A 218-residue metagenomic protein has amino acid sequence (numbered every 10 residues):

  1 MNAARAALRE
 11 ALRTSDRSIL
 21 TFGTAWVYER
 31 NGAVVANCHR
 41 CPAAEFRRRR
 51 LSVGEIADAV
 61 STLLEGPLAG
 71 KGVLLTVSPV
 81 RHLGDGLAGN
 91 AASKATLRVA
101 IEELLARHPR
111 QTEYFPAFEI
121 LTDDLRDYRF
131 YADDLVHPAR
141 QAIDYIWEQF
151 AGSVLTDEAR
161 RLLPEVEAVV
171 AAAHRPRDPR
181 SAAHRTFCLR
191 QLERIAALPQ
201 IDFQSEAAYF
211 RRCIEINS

Functional and structural regions predicted by a protein language model:
N2-I19, V60-L68: Short amphipathic alpha-helices and their capping/turn segments at secondary-structure boundaries
S18-T21, L74: Structural motif
A25, E65-A91, F118-I120, D124 (+1 more regions): Active-site segments of SGNH/GDSL-like serine hydrolases that catalyze O-acetyl group transfer/hydrolysis on lipids
R30-V53: A solvent-exposed, charged loop/short amphipathic helix patch at secondary-structure junctions
R40-R48, S93-L105, H137-R140: Acidic, His- and aromatic-enriched active-site or binding-groove loops in soluble protein domains that engage sugars
R50-L64, A91-A100: Well-ordered, non-membrane alpha-helical segments in soluble/globular domains
G72-L74, A95-D127, Q149, A159-E165: Extracellular serine-dependent O-acyl
D133-D134, Q149-S218: Conserved catalytic region of serine esterases and O-acyltransferases that act on ester linkages in lipids
